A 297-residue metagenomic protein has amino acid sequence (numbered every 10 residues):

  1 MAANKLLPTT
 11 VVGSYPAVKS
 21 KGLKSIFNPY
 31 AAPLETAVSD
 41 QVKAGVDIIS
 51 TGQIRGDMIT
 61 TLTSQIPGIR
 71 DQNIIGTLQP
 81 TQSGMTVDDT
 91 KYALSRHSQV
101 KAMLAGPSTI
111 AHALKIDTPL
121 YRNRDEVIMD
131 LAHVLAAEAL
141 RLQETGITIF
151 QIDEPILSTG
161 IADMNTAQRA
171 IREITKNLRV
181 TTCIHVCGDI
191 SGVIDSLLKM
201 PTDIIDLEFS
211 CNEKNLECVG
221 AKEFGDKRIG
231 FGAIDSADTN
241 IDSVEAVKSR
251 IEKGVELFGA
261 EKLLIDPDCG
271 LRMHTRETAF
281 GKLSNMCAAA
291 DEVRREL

Functional and structural regions predicted by a protein language model:
M1-L297: Domain-level signal for soluble alpha/beta catalytic cores
